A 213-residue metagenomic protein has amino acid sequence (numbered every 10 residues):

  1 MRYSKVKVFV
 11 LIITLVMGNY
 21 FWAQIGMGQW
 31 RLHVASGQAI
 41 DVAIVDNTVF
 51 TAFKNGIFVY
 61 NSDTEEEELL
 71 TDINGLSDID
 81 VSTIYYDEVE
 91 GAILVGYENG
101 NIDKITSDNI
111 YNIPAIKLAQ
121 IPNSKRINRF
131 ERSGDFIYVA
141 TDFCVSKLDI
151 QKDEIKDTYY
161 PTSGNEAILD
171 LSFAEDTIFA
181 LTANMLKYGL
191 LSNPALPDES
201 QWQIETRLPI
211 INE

Functional and structural regions predicted by a protein language model:
R2-F9: Bacterial N-terminal signal peptides that target proteins for export
V10-G18: Bacterial N-terminal signal peptides
N19-A23: Sec/Tat signal peptide C-region and signal peptidase I cleavage site
I25-V45, L70-V89, P114-S133, D157-E175 (+1 more regions): Short coil-to-beta transitions that initiate beta-strands within beta-rich domains
T48-T51, A92-V95, F136-V139, T177-A180: Conserved beta-propeller blade signature
A52-D72: Beta-propeller domains
N55-F58, E98-D103, F143-S146, T177 (+1 more regions): Loop/turn residues immediately N-terminal
N61-E65, T106-N109, D149-D153, L191-P194: Short loop/turn segments that connect beta-strands within beta-propeller blades
